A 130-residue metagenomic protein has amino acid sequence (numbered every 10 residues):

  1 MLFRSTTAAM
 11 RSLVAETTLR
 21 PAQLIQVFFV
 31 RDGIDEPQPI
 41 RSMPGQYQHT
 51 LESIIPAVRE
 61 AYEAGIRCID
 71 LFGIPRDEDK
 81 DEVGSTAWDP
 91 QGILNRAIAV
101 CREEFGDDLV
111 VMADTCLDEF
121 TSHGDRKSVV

Functional and structural regions predicted by a protein language model:
L19-Q46, M112-S128: N-terminal small/glycine-rich loop or linker at the start of catalytic domains across soluble metabolic enzymes
P21-L24, A64-C68, F105-L109: Short, well-ordered coil/turn segments that N-cap beta-strands
P37-L51, I66-G92, F120: Glycine-rich, proline-tolerant flexible connector loops at the mouths of alpha/beta enzymes
R59-Y62: Non-catalytic positions within long, well-ordered alpha-helices that form the structural scaffold/packing of enzyme
D81-T115: Alpha-helix-loop-beta-strand connector modules within alpha/beta enzyme cores
